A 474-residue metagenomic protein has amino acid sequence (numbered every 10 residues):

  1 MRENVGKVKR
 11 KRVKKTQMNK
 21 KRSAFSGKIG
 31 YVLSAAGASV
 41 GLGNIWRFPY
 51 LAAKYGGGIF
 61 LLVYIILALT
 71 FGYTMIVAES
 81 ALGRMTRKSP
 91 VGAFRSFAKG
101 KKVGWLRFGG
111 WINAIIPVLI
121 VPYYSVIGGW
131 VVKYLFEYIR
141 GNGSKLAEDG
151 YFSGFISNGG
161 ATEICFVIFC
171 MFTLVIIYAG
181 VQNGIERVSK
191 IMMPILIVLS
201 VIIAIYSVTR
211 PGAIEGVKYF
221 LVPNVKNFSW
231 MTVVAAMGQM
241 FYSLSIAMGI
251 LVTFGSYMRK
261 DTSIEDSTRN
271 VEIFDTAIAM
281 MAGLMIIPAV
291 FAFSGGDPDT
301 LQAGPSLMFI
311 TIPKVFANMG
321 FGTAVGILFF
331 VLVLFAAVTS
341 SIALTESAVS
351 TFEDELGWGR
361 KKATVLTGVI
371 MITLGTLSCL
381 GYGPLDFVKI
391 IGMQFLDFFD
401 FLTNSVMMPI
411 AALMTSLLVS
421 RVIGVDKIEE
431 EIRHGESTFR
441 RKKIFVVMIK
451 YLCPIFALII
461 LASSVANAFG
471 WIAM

Functional and structural regions predicted by a protein language model:
R2-W46, M75-S80, R84-F108, R259-S263 (+1 more regions): Membrane-interface "cap" regions at the ends of multi-pass membrane proteins
K14, M18-F25, E186, K190-V338 (+1 more regions): Membrane-embedded translocation segments of transport machinery
M18, G128-S157, M258-D261, D266 (+4 more regions): Helix-loop-helix connectors at the membrane interface of multi-pass transporters/channels
N19-R22, L51-Y55, K88-I112, S125-Q182 (+5 more regions): Inter-helical loop and helix-membrane interface segments of multi-pass membrane transporters/permeases
A24-A35, I59-V63, V103-V118, C165-F169 (+6 more regions): Select transmembrane alpha-helical segments in multipass membrane proteins
I29-L67, G255, D266-R269, I273-T276 (+1 more regions): Transmembrane helix-boundary motif of multi-pass solute transporters/channels
G30, A38, G159, E163-I164 (+5 more regions): Loop-to-transmembrane helix boundary motifs in multi-pass membrane proteins
L396-L417, R441-M474: A generic transmembrane alpha-helix motif of multi-pass inner-membrane proteins
